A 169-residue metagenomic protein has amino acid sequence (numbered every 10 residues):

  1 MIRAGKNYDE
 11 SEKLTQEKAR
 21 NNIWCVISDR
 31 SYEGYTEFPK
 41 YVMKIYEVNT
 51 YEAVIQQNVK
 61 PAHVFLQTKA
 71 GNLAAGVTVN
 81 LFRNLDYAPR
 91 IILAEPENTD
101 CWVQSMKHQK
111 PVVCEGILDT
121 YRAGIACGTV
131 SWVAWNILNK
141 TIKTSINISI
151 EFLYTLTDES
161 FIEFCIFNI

Functional and structural regions predicted by a protein language model:
I2, K6-Y35, R83-N168: Active-site/ligand-binding loops adjacent to catalytic centers
Y8-S11, V42, Y46, L73: Conserved donor sugar-nucleotide recognition element shared by glycan-biosynthetic enzymes
T36-T50, I169: A glycine-rich, Thr/Ser-enriched phosphate-binding loop motif common to dinucleotide/cofactor-binding enzymes
Y41, Q56, T68: Glycine/proline-rich, positively charged, aromatic-decorated active-site loop/lid region on the catalytic face
A53-K60: Phosphate/pyrophosphate-binding loops at sites that engage ATP/ADP/AMP, CoA/4′-phosphopantetheine, polyphosphate
L66, A74-L85, P89: Short Gly/Thr/Asp-enriched flexible loops that form oxyanion-binding sites at enzyme active sites
Q67-V77, T99-W102, I169: Short glycine/serine/threonine-rich phosphate/pyrophosphate-binding segments that cradle anionic phosphate groups
